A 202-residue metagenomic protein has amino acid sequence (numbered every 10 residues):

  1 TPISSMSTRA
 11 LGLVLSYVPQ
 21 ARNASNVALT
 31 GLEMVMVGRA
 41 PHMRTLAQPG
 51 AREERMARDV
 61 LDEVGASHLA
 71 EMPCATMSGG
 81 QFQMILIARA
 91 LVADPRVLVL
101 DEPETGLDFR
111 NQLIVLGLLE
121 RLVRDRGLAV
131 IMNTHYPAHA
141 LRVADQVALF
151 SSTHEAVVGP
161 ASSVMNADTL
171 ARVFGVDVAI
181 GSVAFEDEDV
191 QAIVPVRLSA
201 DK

Functional and structural regions predicted by a protein language model:
T1-A10: ABC ATPase NBD Q-loop/coupling interface
M36, A51-L69: Conserved ABC ATPase "signature" region
P73-M77, Q81: Conserved ABC ATPase signature
D94: Conserved catalytic motifs of ABC-family nucleotide-binding domains
L98-E102: Catalytic Walker B motif of ABC-type/P-loop ATPase nucleotide-binding domains
L113-D125: Helical segment within the ABC ATPase nucleotide-binding domain
N166-A167, V173-K202: ABC ATPase nucleotide-binding domains
